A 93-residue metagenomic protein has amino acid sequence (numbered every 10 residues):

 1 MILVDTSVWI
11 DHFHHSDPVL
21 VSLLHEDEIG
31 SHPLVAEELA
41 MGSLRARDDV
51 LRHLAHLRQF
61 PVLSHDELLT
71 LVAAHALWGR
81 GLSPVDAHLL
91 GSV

Functional and structural regions predicted by a protein language model:
M1-A36, A40-R52, R58: Short, well-structured N-terminal submotif of metal-dependent ribonuclease cores
H12, P18, Q59-V93: Active-site neighborhoods of divalent-metal-dependent phosphate/nucleic-acid chemistry enzymes
